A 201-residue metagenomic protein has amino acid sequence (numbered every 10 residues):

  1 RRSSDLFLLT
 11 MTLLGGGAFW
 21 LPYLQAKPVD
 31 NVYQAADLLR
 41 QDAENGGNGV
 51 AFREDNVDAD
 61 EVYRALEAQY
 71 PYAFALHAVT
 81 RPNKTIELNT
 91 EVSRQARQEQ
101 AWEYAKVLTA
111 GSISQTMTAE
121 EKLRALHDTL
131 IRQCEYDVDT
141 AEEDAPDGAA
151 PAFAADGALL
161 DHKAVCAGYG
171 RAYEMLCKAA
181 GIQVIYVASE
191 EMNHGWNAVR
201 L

Functional and structural regions predicted by a protein language model:
R1-R2, L14, N197-L201: Short, intrinsically disordered, charge-balanced linker/junction segments flanking boundaries in proteins
S4-E120, R124, D128, R132: N-terminal accessory/pre-domain segments preceding catalytic cores
K122, D147, P151, E191-N193: Short, conserved alpha-helical segments within structured domains
Q133-V165, K178: Short, conserved helix/loop micro-motifs enriched in His/Cys and acidic residues
A167-L201: Hydrophobic/aromatic-rich core segments of domains that either
